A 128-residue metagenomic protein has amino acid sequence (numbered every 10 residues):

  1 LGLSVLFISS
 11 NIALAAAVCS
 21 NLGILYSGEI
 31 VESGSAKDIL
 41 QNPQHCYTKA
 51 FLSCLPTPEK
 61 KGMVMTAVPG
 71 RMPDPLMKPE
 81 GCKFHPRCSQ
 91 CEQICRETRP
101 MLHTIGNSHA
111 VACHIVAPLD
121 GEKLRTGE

Functional and structural regions predicted by a protein language model:
L1-G2, A13: Helical segment within the ABC ATPase nucleotide-binding domain
G2-I8: Conserved H-loop
S10-N11, F51: Catalytic "switch" loops of ABC-type ATPases
A15-A17: A short, surface-exposed alpha-helical micro-motif characterized by mixed small hydrophobic and charged/polar residues
N21, S33: Short, glycine/charged-rich "phosphate-handling" switch motifs in NTP-dependent and phosphotransfer domains
L25: Catalytic metal- and UDP-sugar-binding loop of GT-A-like glycosyltransferases, i.e., residues flanking the conserved
S35-E128: Charged, flexible cofactor/metal-binding loops and thiol motifs
